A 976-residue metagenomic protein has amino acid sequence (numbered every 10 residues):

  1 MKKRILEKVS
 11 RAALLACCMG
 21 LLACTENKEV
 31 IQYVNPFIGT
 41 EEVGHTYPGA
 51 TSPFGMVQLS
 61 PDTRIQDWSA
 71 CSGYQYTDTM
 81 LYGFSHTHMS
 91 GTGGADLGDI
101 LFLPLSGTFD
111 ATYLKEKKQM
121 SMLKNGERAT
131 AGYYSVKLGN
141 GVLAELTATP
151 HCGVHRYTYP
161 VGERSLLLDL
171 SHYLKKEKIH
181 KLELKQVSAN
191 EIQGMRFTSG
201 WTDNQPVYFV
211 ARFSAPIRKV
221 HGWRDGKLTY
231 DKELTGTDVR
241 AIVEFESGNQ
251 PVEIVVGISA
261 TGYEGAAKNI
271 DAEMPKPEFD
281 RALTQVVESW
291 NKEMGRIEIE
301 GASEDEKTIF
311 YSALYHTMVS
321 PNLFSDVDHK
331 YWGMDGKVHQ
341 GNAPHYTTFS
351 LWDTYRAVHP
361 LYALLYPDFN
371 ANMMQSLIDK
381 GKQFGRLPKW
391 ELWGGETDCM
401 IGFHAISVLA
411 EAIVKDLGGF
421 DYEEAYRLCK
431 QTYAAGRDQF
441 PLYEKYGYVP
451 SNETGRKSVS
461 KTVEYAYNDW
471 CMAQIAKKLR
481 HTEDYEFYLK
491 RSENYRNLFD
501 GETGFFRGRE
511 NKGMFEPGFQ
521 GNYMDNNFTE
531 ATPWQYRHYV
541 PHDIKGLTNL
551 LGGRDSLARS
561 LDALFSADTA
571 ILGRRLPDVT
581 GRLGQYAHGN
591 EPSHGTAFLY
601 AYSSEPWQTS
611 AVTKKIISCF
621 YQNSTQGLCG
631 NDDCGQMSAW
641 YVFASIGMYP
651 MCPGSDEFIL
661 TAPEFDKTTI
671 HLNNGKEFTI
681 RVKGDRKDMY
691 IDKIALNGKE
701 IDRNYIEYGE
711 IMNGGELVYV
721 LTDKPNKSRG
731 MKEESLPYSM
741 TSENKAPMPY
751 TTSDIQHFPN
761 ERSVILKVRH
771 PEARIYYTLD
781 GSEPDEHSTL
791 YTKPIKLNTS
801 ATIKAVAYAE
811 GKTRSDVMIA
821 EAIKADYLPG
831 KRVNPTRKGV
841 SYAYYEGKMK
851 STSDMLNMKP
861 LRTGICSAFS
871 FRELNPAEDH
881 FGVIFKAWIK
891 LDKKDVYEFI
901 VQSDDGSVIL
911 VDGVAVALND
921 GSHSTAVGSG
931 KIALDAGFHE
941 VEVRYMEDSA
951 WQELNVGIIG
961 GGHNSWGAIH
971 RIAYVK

Functional and structural regions predicted by a protein language model:
S10-A12, Y738-I884, V896, L910 (+4 more regions): Short, compositionally stereotyped local motifs that mark structural "simplifiers"
L22-A23: C-terminal motif of bacterial Sec signal peptides marking the signal peptidase cleavage site
E26-S407, I413-V463, C471, A476-N497 (+9 more regions): Accessory carbohydrate-recognition regions in carbohydrate-active enzymes
P160-E163, R686-M689, V768-A773, Q902-G906: Short proline/glycine-enriched turn/loop motifs at strand-loop junctions of beta-rich domains
P251, G714-E716, N798-T802, K894-V896 (+1 more regions): Extracellular Ig-like/FN3 beta-sandwich strand-entry sites
D666, E878-I889, A926-G930: Short beta-strands within extracellular/lumenal beta-sheet-rich domains
L766-V768, I889-L891, D895-I909, V941: Aromatic-lined ligand-binding clefts that engage carbohydrates, nucleic acids, or primary amines
E942-W951, G957-G960: Short beta-strand-plus-loop segments that form exposed binding edges in beta-rich domains
